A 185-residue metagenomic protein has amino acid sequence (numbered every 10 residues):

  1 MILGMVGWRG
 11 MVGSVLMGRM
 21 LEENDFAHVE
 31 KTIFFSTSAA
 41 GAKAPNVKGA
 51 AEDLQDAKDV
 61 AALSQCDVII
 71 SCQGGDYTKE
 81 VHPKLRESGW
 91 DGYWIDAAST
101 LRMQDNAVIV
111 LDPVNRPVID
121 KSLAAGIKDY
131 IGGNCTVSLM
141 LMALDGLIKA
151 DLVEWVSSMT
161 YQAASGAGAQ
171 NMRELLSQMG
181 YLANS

Functional and structural regions predicted by a protein language model:
M1-S185: N-terminal Rossmann-like NAD(P) cofactor-binding subdomain of oxidoreductases, focused on the glycine-rich
